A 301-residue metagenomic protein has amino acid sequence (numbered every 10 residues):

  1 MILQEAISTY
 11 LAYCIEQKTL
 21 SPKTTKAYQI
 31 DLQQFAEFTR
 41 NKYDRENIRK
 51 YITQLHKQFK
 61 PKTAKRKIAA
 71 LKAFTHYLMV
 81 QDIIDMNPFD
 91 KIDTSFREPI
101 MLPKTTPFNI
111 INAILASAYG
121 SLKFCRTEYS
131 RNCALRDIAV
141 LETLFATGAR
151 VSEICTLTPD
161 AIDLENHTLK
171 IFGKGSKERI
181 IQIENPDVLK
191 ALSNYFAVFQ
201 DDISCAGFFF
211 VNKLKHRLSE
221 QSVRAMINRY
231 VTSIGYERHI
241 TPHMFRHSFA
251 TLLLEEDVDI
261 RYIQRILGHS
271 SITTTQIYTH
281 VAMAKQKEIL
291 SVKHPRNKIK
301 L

Functional and structural regions predicted by a protein language model:
M1-L301: Conserved catalytic core of the tyrosine transesterase superfamily
